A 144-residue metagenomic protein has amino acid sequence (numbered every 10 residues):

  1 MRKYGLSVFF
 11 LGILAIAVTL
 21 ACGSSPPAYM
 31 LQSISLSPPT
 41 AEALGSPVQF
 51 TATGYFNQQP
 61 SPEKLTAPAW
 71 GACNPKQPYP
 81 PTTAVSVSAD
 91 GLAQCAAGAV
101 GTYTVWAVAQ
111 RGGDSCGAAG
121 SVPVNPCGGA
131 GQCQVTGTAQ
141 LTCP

Functional and structural regions predicted by a protein language model:
M1-F10: Bacterial N-terminal signal peptides that target proteins for export
G5, A15-I16, A84, Q94: Exposed boundary/loop context
F9-T19: Bacterial N-terminal signal peptides
C22-P144: Extracytoplasmic soluble-region selector
